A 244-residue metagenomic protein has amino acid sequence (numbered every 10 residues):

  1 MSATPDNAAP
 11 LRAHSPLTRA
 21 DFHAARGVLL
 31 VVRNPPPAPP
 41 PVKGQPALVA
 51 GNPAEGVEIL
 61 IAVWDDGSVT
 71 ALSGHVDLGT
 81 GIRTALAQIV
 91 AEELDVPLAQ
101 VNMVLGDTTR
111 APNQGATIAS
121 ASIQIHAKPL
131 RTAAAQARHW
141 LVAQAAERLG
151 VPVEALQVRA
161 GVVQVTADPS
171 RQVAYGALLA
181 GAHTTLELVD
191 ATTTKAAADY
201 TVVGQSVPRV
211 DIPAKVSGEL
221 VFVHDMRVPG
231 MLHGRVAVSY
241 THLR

Functional and structural regions predicted by a protein language model:
M1-R244: Cofactor-binding beta-sheet edge motifs in enzyme active sites
